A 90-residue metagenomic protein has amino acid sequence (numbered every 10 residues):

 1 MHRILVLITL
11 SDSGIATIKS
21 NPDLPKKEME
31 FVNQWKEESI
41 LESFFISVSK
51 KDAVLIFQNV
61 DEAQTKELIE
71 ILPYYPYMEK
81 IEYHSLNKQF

Functional and structural regions predicted by a protein language model:
M1-F90: Conserved, structured core segments of small domains
